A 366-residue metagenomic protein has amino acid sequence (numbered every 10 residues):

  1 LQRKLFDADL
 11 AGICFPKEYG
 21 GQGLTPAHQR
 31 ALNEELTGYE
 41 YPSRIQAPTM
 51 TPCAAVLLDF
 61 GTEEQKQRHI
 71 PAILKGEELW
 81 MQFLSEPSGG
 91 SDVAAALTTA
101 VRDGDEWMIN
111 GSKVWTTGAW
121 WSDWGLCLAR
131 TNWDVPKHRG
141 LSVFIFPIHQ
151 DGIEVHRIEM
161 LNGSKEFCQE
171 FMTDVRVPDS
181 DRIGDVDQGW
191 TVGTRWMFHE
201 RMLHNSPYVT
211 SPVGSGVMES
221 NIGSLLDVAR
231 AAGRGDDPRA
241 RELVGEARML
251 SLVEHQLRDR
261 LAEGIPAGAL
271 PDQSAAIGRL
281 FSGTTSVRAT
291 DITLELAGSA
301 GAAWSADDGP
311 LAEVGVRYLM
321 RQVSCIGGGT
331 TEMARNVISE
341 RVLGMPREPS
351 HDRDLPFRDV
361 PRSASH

Functional and structural regions predicted by a protein language model:
R3-E77, T117-W124, S251, R258 (+4 more regions): Internal helix-loop-helix
A27, A31-L32, P52, V192-R195 (+2 more regions): Glycine-rich phosphate/cofactor-binding loops in nucleotide/flavin-utilizing enzymes
G76-L84, L128: A short, Trp-centered hydrophobic/proline-enriched beta-strand micro-motif
G89-G90, V114-W120, L161-N162, V323-G328: Glycine-rich phosphate/pyrophosphate-binding beta-alpha loops
T98-V101: A structural signal for short hydrophobic beta-strand segments in well-ordered beta-sheet cores
D105, N110-H156: A short core secondary-structure module
I153-H255, S324, V360-H366: Glycine-rich beta->alpha junctions and the first turn(s) of the following alpha-helix
R241-E246, Q273-L280: Short, charged, amphipathic alpha-helical segments
